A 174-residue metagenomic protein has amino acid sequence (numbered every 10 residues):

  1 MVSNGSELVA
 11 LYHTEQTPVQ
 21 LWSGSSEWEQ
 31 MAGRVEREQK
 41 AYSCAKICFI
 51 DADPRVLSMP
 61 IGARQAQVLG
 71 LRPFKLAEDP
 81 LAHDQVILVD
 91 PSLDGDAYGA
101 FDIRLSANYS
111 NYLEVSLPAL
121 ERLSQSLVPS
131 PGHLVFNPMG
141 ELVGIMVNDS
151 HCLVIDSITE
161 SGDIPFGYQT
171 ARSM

Functional and structural regions predicted by a protein language model:
M1-L8, V86, V135-V143: Short, glycine-anchored, charge-dense loop/turn motifs used at functional sites
S3, Y12-H13, R37, L105-A107 (+1 more regions): Surface-exposed beta-strand edges and flanking loops
G5-H83, G95: Conserved active-site neighborhood of the chymotrypsin/trypsin-like protease fold
Y12, Y42, Y98, Y109-Y112 (+1 more regions): Sequence-level detector for tyrosine residue identity
Q16-V19, L88, D94-A97, G167-T170 (+1 more regions): Compositionally biased, intrinsically disordered low-complexity regions enriched in charged/polar residues
G24-E36, Q67-G70, L123, L142-M174: C-terminal cap/linker of serine protease catalytic domains
C48, A52, P60-S130, I145-I158: Flexible, gly/ser-rich surface segments that form the specificity/activation loops bordering the active-site cleft
